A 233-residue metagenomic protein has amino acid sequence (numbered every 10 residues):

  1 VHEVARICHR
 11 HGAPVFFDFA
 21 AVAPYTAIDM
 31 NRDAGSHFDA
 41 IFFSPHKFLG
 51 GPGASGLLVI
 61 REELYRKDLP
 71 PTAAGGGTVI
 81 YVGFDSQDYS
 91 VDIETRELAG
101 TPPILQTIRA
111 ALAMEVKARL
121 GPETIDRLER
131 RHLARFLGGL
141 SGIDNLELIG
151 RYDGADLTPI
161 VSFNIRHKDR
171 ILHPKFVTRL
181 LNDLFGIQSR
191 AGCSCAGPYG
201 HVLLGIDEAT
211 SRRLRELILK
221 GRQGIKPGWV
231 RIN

Functional and structural regions predicted by a protein language model:
V1-E3, H11-L49: Conserved PLP phosphate-binding loop immediately N-terminal to the Schiff-base lysine helix in PLP-dependent enzymes
H2-R6, R10, R131, R135: Alpha-helical scaffolding segments of alpha/beta enzyme cores, especially the outer helices of TIM-barrel or partial
V4, D18-F19, I41, L58 (+5 more regions): Buried hydrophobic positions in well-ordered alpha/beta secondary-structure cores of metabolic enzymes
R10-H11, F185: Helix C-cap/helix->beta junction micro-motif
A23, N31-S36, E62-D88, G197-P198 (+1 more regions): Flexible glycine/proline-rich, aromatic-decorated loop/lid segments
F48-L128, L133-R135: Active-site C-terminal subdomain of aminotransferase-like
Y89, E94-L98, K117-V177, R190-G200 (+1 more regions): Conserved small-domain helix->loop->beta segment predominantly found in fold-type I
T178-K220, I225-W229: Conserved PLP cofactor-binding pocket of PLP-dependent enzymes
